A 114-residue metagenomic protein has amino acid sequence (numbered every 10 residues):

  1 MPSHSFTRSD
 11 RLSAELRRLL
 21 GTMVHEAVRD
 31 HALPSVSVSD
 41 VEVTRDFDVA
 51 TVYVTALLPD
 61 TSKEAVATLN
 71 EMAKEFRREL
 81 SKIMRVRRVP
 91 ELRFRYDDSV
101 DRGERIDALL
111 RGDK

Functional and structural regions predicted by a protein language model:
M1-V49, T55-K114: Charge-rich, low-complexity N-terminal segments
